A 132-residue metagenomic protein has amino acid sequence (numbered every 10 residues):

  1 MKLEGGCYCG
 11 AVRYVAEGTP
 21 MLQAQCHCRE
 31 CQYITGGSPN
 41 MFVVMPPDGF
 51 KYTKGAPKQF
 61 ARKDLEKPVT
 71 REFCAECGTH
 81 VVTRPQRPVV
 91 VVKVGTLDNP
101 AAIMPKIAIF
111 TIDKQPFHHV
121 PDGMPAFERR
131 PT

Functional and structural regions predicted by a protein language model:
M1-G6, A11-T132: A short Gly-Trp-Pro
